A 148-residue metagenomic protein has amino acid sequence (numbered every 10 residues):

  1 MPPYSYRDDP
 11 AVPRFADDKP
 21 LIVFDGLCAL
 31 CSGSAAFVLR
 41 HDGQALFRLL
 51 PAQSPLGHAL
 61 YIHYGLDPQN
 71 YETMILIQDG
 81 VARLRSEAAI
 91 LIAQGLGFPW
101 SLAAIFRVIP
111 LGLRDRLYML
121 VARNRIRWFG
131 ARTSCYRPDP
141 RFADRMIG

Functional and structural regions predicted by a protein language model:
M1-D8, V12-P13: N-terminal leader/targeting and pre-domain segments
P2-Y4, L50-L56: Short, positively charged
A11-H41: Local sequence-structure signature of Cys/Sec-based thiol-disulfide redox active-site neighborhoods
D18-K19, L46, N70-Y71: A structure-centric signal for secondary-structure junctions around beta-strands
F24, L50-P51, R107: Active-site-adjacent beta-strand anchor residues
L39-L50: Conserved helix-turn-beta segment immediately C-terminal to the redox Cys motif in thioredoxin-like folds
P55-G148: Thiol/selenol-based redox catalytic cores and closely related redox-interacting motifs
